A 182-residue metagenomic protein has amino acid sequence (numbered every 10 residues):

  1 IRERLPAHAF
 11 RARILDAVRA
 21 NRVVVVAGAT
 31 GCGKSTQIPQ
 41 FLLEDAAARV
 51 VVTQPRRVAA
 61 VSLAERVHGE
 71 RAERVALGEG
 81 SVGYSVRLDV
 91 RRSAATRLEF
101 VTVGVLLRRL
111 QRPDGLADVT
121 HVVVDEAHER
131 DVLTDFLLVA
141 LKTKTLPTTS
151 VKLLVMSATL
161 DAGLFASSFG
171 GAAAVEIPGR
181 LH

Functional and structural regions predicted by a protein language model:
R4-V18: N-terminal pre-P-loop "Q-motif" helix
A17, R22-H182: Conserved P-loop/Walker A NTP-binding site and adjacent catalytic elements of P-loop NTPases
